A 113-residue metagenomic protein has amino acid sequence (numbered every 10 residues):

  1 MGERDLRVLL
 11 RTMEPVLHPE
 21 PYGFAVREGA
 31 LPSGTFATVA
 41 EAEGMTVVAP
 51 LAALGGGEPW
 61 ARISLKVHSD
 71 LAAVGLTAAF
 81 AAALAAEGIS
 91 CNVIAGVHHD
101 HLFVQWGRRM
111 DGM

Functional and structural regions predicted by a protein language model:
M1-A83: Regulatory modules associated with amino-acid/nitrogen control
G34-F36, G88-V93: A short linear hydrophobic-aromatic micro-motif
R62-S64, V93-G96: Short beta-strands and strand-loop turn motifs
A82-S90, H99-D100: Internal alpha/beta core interface subdomains
A95-H99, R108: Structural preference for solvent-exposed beta-strand-turn elements and adjacent flexible terminal/loop segments within
R109-M113: Charge-rich, low-aromatic oligomerization/scaffolding segments with amphipathic character
